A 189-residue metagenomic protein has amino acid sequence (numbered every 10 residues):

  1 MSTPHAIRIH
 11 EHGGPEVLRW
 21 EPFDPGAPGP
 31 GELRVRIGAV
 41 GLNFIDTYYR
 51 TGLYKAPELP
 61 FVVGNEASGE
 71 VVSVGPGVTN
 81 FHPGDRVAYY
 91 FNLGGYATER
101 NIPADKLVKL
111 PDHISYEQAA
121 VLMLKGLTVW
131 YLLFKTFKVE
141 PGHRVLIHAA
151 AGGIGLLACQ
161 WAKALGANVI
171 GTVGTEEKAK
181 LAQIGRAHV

Functional and structural regions predicted by a protein language model:
D24-G41, L53-G94: Glycine-rich beta-strand-centered segment in the early N-terminal region that forms part of a ligand/cofactor-binding
I45-T51: Cytochrome P450 core scaffold surrounding the K-helix E-X-X-R motif and the conserved "meander" helix-loop region
R86-A151: NAD(P)H dinucleotide-binding glycine-rich loop of Rossmann-like/cofactor-binding domains, especially the beta1-alpha1
I147, K163-R186: Adenosine-nucleotide cofactor-binding segment
G155-L156: N-terminal Rossmann-fold NAD(P) dinucleotide-binding loop
